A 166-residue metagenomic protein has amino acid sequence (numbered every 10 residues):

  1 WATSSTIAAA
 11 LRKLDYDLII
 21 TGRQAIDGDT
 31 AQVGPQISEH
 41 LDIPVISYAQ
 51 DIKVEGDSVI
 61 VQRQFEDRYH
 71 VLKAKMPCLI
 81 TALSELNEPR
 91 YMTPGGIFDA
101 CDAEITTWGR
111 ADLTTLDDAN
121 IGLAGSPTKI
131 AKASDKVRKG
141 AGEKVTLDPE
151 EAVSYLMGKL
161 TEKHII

Functional and structural regions predicted by a protein language model:
W1-I166: N-terminal glycine-rich FAD/FM-binding segment characteristic of electron-transfer flavoproteins
